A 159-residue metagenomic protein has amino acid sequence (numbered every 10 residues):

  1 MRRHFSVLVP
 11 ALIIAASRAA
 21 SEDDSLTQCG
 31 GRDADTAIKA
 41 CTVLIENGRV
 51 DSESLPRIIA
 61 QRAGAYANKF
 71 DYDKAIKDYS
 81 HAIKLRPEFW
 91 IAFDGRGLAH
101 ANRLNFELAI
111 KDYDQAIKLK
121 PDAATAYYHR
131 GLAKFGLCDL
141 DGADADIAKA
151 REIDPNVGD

Functional and structural regions predicted by a protein language model:
R2-V7, A11-D159: Alpha-helical tetratricopeptide repeat
